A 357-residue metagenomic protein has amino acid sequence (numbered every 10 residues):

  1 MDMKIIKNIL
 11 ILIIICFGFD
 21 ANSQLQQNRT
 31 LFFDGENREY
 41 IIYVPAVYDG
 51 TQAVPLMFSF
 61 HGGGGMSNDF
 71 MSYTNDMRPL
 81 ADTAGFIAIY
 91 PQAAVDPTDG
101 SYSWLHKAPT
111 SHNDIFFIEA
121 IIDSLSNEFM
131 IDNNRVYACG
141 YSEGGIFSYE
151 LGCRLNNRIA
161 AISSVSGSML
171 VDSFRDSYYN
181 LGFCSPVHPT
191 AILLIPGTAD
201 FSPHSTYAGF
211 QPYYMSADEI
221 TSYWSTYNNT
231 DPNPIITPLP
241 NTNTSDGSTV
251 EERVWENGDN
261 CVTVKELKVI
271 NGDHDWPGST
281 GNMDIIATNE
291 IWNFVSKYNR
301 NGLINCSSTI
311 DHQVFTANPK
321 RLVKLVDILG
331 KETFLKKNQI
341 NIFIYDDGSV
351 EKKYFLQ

Functional and structural regions predicted by a protein language model:
I6-F17: Sec-dependent N-terminal signal peptides
A21-L56, D69, T83, I87 (+7 more regions): A domain-start/cap signature at the N-terminus of enzymes
Q27, L31-Y43, T51-Y137, E150 (+3 more regions): Serine-hydrolase catalytic machinery in alpha/beta-hydrolase-like enzymes
F58-G62, S166, P196-G197, I270: The conserved beta1-alpha1 loop
A160-A161, S166-S248, V254-N260: The feature captures the conserved acid-bearing segment of alpha/beta-hydrolase catalytic domains
D231, R300-T333: Residue-level detector of functionally pivotal "anchor" positions at catalytic/ligand-binding pockets or at interdomain
N271-D275: Histidine-bearing beta->alpha loop at or near hydrolase active sites
I340-Q357: C-terminal tail/sorting-segment detector
